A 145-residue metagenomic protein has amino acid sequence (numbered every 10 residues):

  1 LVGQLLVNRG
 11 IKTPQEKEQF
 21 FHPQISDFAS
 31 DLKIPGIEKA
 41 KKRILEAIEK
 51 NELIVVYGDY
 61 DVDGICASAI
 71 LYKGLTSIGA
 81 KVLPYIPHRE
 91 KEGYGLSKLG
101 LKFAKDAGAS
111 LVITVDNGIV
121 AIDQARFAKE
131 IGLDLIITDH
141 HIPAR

Functional and structural regions predicted by a protein language model:
L1-R145: Replace "Mg2+/Mn2+-dependent" with "divalent metal-dependent
